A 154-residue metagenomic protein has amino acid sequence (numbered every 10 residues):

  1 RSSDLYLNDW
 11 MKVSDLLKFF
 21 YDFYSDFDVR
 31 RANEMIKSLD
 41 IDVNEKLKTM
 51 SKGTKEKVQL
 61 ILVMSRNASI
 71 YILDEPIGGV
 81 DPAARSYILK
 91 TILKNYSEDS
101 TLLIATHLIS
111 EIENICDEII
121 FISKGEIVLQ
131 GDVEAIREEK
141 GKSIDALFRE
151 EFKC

Functional and structural regions predicted by a protein language model:
S3-V58: ABC-family P-loop ATPase nucleotide-binding domains
Y71-E75, V80: Catalytic Walker B motif of ABC-type/P-loop ATPase nucleotide-binding domains
R85-E98: Helical segment within the ABC ATPase nucleotide-binding domain
D99-L108: Conserved H-loop
I112-N114: A short, surface-exposed alpha-helical micro-motif characterized by mixed small hydrophobic and charged/polar residues
Q130-G131: ABC ATPase "signature
